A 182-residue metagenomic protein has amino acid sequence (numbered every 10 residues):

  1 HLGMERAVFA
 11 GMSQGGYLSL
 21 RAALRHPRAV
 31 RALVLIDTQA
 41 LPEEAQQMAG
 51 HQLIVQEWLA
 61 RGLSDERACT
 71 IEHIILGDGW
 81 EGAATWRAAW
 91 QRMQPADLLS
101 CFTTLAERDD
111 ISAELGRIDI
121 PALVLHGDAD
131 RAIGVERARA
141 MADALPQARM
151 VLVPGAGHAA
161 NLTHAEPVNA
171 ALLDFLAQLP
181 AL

Functional and structural regions predicted by a protein language model:
H1-A7: Conserved acidic catalytic loop of the alpha/beta-hydrolase fold
F9-G11, I36: Short beta-strand immediately N-terminal to the catalytic nucleophile in serine-hydrolase-like folds
G11, G15, S19: Gly/Ala-rich beta-loop-alpha elbow adjacent to hydrolase catalytic centers
L20-R61: Flexible "cap/lid" loop of the alpha/beta hydrolase fold
E43-A49, R61-G116: Conserved alpha/beta-hydrolase catalytic His-Asp/Glu region
I118, V124-H126, D130: Short beta-strand/loop motif that positions the catalytic acidic residue of the alpha/beta-hydrolase fold
R131-R137: Conserved alpha/beta-hydrolase "acid-adjacent" motif
Q147-L182: Catalytic active-site module of serine/aspartate enzymes centered on a nucleophile-bearing elbow/loop
